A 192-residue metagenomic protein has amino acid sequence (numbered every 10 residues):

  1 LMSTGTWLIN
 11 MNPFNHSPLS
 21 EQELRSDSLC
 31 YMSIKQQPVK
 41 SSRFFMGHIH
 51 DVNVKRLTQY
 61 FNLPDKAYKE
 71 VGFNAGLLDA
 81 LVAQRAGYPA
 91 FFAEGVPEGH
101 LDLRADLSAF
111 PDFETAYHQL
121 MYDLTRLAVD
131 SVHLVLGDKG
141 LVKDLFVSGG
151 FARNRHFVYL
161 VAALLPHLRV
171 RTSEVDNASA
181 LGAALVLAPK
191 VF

Functional and structural regions predicted by a protein language model:
L1-V142, R153-N177, A184-F192: Active-site core segments that coordinate phosphate-bearing ligands/cofactors across diverse enzyme families
L145-V147: Buried hydrophobic side chains on well-structured beta-strands
G150: Glycine-rich Rossmann-fold phosphate-binding loop(s) that bind the pyrophosphate of adenine dinucleotide cofactors
